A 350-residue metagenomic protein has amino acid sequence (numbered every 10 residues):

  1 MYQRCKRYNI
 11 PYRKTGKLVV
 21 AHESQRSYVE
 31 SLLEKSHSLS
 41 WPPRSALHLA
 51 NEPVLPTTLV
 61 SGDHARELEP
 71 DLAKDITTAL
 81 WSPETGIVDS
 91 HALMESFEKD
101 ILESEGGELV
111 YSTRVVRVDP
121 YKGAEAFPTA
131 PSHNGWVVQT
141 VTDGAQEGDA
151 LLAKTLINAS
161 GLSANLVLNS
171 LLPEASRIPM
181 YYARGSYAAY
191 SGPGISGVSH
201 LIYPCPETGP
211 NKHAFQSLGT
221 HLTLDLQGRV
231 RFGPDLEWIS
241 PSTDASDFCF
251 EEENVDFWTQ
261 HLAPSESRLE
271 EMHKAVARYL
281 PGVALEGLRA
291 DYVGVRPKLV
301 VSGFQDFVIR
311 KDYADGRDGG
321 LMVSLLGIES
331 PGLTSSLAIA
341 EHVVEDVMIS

Functional and structural regions predicted by a protein language model:
M1-L68, T77, G219-T220: Dinucleotide-binding Rossmann-like beta1-alpha1 core, especially the glycine-rich loop that anchors the ADP
Y12-T15, S176-A183, P281-G294: A short coil-to-beta-strand element that immediately follows conserved catalytic motifs
R13, T58-V60, E108-V110, E286-R289: General small-molecule cofactor/ligand-binding pocket signal
V20-Y28, W81-K99, V110, A263-R268 (+1 more regions): Short beta-strand to alpha-helix junction loop
H22, S160-G161, L326: Glycine-rich, N-terminal phosphate-binding loop of Rossmann-like dinucleotide-binding domains
S104-V116: A conserved beta-strand/loop element that lines the FAD pocket in flavoprotein oxidoreductases
V118-S242, W258-L262: Flavin-dependent oxidoreductases
Q260-S350: C-terminal catalytic lobe of FAD-dependent flavoproteins
